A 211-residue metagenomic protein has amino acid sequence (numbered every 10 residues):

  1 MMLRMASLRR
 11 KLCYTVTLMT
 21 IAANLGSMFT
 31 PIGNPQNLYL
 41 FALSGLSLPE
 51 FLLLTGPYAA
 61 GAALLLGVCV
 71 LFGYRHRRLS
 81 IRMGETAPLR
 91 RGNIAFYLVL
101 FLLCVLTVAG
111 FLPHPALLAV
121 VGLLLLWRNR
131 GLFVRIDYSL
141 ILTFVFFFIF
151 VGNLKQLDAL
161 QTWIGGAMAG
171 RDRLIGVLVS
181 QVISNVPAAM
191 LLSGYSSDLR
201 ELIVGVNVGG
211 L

Functional and structural regions predicted by a protein language model:
M1, P31, L38, A59-L71 (+4 more regions): Transmembrane alpha-helical segments of multi-pass membrane transport proteins and ion-pumping complexes
M1-L25, M190-V204: Hydrophobic transmembrane alpha-helices that form the pore/transport pathway of multi-pass ion and small-solute
S7-R10, T17, P49-R91: Juxtamembrane and boundary regions of transmembrane helices in multi-pass small-molecule transporters and channels
K11-I21, E85-A87, R91, R135-F146 (+1 more regions): Cytoplasmic-side transmembrane-helix entry/capping segments in multi-pass membrane proteins
N37-L52, L79-E85, L118-V120, L157-A167 (+1 more regions): Membrane-interface helix termini and inter-helical loops of multi-pass transporters
L52-A63, R173-L211: C-terminal transmembrane helix pair
G73-F101, R130-V134, F146: Intrinsically disordered, low-complexity non-transmembrane regions of multi-pass membrane transporters
L100-Y195: Transmembrane helical segments that form the transport core of multi-pass membrane transport proteins
